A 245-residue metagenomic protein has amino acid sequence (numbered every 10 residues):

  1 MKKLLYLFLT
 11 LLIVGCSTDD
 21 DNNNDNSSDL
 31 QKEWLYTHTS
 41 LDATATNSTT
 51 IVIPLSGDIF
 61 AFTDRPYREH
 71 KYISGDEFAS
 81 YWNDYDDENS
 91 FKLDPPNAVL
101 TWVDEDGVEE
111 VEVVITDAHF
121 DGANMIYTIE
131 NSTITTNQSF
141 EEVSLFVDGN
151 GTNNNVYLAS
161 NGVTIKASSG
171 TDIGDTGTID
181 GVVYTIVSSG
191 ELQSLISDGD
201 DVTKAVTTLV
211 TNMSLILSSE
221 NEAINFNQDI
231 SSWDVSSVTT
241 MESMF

Functional and structural regions predicted by a protein language model:
M1-L4, I115: Positively charged n-region of N-terminal signal peptides that target proteins for export
L4-L12: Sec-dependent N-terminal signal peptides
I13-D29: Bacterial Sec-dependent N-terminal signal peptides
N26-D106: Acidic, glycine-rich low-complexity segments with interspersed aromatic residues
L30-S40, D121-N153: C-terminal partner/receptor-binding element of secreted or periplasmic proteins
E109-H119: Short beta-strand-centered aromatic/proline hotspots
T152-F245: Negatively charged
